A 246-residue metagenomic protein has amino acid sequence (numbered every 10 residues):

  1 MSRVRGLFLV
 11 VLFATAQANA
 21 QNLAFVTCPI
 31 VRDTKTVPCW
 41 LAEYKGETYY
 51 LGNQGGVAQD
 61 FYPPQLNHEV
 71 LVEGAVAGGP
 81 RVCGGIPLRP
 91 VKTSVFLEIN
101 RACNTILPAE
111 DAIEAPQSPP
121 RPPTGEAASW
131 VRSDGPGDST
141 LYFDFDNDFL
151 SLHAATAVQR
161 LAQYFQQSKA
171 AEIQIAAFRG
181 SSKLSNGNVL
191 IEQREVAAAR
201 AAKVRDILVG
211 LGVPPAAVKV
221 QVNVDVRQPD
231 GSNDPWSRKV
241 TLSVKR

Functional and structural regions predicted by a protein language model:
M1-F8: Bacterial N-terminal signal peptides that target proteins for export
A16-A20: Boundary at the C-terminal end of the N-terminal hydrophobic targeting segment
Q21-V37: Structural detector for short beta-strands of small beta-barrel domains
R32-N53: OB-fold (S1/OB) nucleic-acid-binding surfaces
V57-E73: Short nucleic-acid-contacting surface segments enriched for D/E, G, S/T with interspersed K/R
A75-P80: Short, charged beta-turn/beta-strand-edge "cap" motif at the junction between a beta-strand and an adjacent loop
R81-E172, N186, G210, D230-W236 (+1 more regions): Periplasmic peptidoglycan-binding/tethering modules of Gram-negative envelope proteins
R179-R246: Periplasmic OmpA-like peptidoglycan-binding domain that tethers envelope proteins to the cell wall
